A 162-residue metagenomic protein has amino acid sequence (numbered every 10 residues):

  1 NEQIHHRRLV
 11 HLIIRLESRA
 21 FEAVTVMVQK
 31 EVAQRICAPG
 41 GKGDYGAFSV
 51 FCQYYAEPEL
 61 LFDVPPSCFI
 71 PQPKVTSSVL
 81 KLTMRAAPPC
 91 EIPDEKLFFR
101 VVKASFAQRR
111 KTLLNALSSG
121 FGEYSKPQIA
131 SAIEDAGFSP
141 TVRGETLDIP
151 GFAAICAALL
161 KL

Functional and structural regions predicted by a protein language model:
R7-V142, A154-L162: Class I S-adenosyl-L-methionine
E145: Conserved phosphate/pyrophosphate-binding and hydrolysis machinery centered on Walker-type P-loop NTPases, extending
